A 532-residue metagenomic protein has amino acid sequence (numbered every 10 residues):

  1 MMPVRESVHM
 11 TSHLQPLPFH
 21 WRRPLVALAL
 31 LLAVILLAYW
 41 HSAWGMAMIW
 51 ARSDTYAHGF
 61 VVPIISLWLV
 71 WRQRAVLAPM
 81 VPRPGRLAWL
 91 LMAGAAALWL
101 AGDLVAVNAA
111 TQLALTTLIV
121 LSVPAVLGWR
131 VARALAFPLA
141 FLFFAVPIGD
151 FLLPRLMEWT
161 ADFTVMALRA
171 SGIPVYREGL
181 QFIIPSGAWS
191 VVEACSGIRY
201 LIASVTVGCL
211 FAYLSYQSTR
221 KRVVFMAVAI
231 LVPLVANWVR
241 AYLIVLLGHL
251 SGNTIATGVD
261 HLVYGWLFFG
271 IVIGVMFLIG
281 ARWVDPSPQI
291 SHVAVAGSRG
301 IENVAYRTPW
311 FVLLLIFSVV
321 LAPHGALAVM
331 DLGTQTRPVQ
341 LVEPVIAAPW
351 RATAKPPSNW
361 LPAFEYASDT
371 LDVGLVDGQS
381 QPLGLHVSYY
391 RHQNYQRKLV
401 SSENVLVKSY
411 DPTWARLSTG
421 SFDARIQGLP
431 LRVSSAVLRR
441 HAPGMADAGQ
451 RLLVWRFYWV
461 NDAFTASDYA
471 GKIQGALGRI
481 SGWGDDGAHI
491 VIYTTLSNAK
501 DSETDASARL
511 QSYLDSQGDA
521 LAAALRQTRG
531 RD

Functional and structural regions predicted by a protein language model:
M2-D532: Hydrophobic N-terminal alpha-helices or hydrophobic patches in metabolic proteins across all domains of life
